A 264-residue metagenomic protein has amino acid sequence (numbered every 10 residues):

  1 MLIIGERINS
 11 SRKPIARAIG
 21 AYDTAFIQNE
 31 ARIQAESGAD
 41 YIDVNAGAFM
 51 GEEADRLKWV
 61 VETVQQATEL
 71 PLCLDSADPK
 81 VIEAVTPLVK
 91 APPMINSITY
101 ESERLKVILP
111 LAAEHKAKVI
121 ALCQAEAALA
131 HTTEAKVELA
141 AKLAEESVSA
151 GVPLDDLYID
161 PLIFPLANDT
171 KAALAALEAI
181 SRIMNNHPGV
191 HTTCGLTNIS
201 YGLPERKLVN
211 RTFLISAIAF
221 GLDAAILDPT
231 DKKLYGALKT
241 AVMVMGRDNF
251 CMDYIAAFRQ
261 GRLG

Functional and structural regions predicted by a protein language model:
M1-I3, Y41-D43, P71-C73, P92-I95 (+4 more regions): Structural preference for beta-strand elements that scaffold enzyme active sites
I3-N29, M94-Y100, E126-E134, I199-K207: Active-site mouth loops of central-metabolism enzymes
Y22-Q34, R104, K142, V209-L214: Short, acidic/polar
A35-L70, I163-A173: Glycine-rich, proline-tolerant flexible connector loops at the mouths of alpha/beta enzymes
I42-A48, L70-D78, P93-E103, C123 (+1 more regions): Catalytic beta/alpha-barrel core
M50-V60, S76-A84, Y100-E114, A128-E138 (+2 more regions): Active-site-adjacent beta->alpha loops and helix N-cap segments on the catalytic face of soluble alpha/beta enzymes
E114-R262: Catalytic alpha/beta core domains of metabolic enzymes, predominantly
